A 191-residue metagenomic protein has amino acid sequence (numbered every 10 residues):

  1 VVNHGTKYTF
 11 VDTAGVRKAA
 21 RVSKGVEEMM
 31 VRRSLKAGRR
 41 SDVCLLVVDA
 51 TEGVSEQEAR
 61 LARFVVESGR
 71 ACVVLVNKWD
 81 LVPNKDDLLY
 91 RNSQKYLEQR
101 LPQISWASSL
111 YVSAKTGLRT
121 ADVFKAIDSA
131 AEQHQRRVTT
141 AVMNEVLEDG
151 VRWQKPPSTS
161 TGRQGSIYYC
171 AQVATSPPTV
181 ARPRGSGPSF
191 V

Functional and structural regions predicted by a protein language model:
V1-V11, A19-R32, R39-L46, T51-V191: C-terminal-of-GTPase-core extension/linker across diverse P-loop GTPases
